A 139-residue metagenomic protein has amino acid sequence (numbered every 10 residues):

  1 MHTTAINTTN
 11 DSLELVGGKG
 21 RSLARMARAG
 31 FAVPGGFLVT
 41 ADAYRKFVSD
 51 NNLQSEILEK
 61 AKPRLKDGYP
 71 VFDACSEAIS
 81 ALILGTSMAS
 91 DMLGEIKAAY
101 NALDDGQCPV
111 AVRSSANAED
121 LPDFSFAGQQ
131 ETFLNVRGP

Functional and structural regions predicted by a protein language model:
M1-P139: N-terminal beta-alpha lobe that positions the nucleotide/phosphoryl donor in ATP/NTP-coupled carboxylate activation
